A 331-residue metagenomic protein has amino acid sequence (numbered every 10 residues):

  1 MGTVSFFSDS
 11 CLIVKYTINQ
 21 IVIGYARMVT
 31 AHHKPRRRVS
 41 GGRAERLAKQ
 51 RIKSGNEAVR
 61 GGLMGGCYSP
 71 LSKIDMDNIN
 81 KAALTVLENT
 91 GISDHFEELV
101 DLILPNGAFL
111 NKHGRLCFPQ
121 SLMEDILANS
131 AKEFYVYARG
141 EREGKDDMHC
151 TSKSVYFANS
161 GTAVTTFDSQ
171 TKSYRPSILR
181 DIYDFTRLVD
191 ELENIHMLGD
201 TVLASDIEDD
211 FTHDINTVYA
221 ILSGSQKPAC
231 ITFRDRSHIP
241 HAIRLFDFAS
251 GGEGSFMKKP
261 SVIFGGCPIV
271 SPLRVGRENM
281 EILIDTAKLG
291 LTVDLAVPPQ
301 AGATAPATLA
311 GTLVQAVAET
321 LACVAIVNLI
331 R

Functional and structural regions predicted by a protein language model:
F6-F7, Y16, Y25: Aromatic (phenylalanine/tyrosine) cluster motif
G24-R180: Acidic/polar, glycine-rich intrinsically disordered N-terminal extensions of enzymes
S173-R331: Helix-rich catalytic cores of soluble enzyme domains
